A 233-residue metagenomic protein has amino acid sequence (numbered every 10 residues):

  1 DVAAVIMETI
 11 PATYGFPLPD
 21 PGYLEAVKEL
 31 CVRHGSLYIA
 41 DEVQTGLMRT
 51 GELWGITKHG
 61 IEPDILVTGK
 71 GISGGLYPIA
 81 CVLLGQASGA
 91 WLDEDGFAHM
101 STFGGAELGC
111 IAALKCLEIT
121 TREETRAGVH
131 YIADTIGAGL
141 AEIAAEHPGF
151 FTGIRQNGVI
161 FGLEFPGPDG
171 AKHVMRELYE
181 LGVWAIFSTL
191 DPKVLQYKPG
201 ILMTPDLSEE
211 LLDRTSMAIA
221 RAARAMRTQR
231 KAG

Functional and structural regions predicted by a protein language model:
D1-G233: Conserved N-terminal phosphate-binding loop of PLP-dependent enzymes in the Aspartate aminotransferase
